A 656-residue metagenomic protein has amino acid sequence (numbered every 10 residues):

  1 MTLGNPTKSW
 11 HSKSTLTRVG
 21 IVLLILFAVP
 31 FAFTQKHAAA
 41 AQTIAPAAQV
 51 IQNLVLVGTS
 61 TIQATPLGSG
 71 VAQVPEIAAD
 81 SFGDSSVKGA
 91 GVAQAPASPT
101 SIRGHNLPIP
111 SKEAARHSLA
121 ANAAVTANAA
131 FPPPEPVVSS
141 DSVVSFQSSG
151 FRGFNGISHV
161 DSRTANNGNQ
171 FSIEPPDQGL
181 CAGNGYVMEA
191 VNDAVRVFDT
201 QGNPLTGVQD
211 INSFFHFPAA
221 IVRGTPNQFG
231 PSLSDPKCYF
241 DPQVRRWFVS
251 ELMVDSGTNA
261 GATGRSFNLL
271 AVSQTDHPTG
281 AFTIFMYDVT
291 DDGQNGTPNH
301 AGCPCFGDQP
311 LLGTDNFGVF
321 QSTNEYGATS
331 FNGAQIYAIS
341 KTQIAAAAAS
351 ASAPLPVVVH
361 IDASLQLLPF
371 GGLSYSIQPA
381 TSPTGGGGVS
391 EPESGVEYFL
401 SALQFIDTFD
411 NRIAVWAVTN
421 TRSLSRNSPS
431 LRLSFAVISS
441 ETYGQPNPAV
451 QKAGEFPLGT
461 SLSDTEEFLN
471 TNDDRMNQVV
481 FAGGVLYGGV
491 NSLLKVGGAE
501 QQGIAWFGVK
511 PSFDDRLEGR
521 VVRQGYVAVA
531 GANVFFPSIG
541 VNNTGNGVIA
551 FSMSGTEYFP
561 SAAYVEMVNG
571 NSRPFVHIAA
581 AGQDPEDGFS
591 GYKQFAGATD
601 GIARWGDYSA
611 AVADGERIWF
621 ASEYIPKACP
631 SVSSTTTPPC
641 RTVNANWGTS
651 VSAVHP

Functional and structural regions predicted by a protein language model:
M1-L16: N-terminal secretory signal peptides that target proteins for export/translocation
S12, T17, A39-A40, S139: Short amphipathic alpha-helical "recognition" segments used for binding
T15, F33-T34, T100, E113: Intrinsically disordered, low-complexity regions enriched in serine, threonine, proline and polar/charged residues
V19-A32: Bacterial N-terminal signal peptides
F31-T43: C-terminal region of N-terminal signal peptides and the immediate post-cleavage residues of exported proteins
A40-P656: C-terminal PAP-associated
